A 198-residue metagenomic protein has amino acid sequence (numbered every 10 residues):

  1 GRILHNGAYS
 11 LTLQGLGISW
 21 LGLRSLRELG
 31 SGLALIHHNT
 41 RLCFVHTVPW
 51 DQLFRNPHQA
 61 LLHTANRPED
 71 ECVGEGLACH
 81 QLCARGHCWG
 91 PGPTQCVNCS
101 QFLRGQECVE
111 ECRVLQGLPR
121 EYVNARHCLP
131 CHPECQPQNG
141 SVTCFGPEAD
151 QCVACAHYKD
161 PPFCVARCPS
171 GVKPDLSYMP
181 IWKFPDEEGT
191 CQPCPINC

Functional and structural regions predicted by a protein language model:
G1-I18, G22-L42, T47-G74: Concave beta-strand-loop units of leucine-rich repeat
G1-I3, L26, I36, C96 (+3 more regions): Short, structured motif recognition centered on aromatic/hydrophobic residues
R2-L4, A8-T12, L118-Y122, K173-W182: Acidic/polar low-complexity surface segments
Q14, G30, L35, Q59-A60 (+5 more regions): Extended, well-folded catalytic/binding cores that form a central cleft or groove in large enzyme and scaffold domains
S19-L21, C43-F44, E107, F163 (+1 more regions): Per-repeat structural element of leucine-rich repeats
N39, A65-L77, Q81, W89-G90 (+2 more regions): Short coil/turn motifs at helix boundaries and re-entrant loops, enriched in small/polar and proline residues
P91-R113, R120-H132, F145-P169, Y178-I196: Short, disulfide-bonded extracellular cysteine-rich repeat modules
